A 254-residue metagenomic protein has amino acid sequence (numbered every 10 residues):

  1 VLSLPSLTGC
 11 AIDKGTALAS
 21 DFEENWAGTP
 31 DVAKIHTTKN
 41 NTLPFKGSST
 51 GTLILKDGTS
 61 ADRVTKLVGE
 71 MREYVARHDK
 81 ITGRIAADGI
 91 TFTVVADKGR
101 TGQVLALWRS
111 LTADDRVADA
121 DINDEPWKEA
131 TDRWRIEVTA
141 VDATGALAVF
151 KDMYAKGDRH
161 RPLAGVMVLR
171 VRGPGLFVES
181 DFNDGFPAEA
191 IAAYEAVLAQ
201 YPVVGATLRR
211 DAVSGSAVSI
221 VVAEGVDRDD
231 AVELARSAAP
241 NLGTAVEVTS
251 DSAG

Functional and structural regions predicted by a protein language model:
S6-G9: C-terminal motif of bacterial Sec signal peptides marking the signal peptidase cleavage site
A11-K14: Bacterial signal peptide processing site
L18, F22-F92: N-terminal Sec/ER secretory leader and immediately downstream segment of secreted/extracellular precursors
N25, R63-Y74, L111, A148-G157 (+2 more regions): Short amphipathic alpha-helices in soluble, non-transmembrane regions that often serve as interface/regulatory elements
D31-T52, A120-D132, V203-I220: Short edge beta-strands and adjacent turn/loop segments
S48-T50, T65, V75-L176: Long, acidic/polar, low-complexity amphipathic helices and coiled-coil-like
D184-G254: Extracytoplasmic/luminal low-complexity segments enriched in Pro/Gly and acidic/polar residues that act as flexible
